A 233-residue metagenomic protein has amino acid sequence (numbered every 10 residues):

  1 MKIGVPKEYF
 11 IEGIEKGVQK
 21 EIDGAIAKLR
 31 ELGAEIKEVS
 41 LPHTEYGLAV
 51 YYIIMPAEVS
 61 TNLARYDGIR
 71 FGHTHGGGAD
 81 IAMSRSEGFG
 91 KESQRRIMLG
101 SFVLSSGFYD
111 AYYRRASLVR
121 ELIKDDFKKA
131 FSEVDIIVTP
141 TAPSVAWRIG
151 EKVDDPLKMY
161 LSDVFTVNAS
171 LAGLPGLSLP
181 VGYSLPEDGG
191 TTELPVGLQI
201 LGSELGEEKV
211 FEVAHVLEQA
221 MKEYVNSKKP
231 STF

Functional and structural regions predicted by a protein language model:
M1-E12, D23-L32, R65, R95-D125 (+2 more regions): Structural helix-boundary/capping segments
M1-V59: Gly/Ser-rich, acidic/histidine-flanked active-site/gating loops
Y9, T44, D67-L171: Serine-dependent amide/ester hydrolase catalytic core
I14-E15, L48, Y109, W147-G150 (+1 more regions): Short glycine-/acidic-enriched loop or helix-start segments at secondary-structure transitions that form or flank
E35-V39, H73, S227: Short secondary-structure junctions
K37-L41, T139-P140, G176-P180: Short beta-strand segments at enzyme active-site cores
V50-P56, V153-D155, P186-E187, E193 (+1 more regions): Short low-complexity, flexible loop/linker segments enriched in glycine and/or proline with clustered acidic
T61, T166, H215: Active-site phosphate/pyrophosphate- and oxyanion-stabilizing loops and adjacent acidic/basic residues in soluble
